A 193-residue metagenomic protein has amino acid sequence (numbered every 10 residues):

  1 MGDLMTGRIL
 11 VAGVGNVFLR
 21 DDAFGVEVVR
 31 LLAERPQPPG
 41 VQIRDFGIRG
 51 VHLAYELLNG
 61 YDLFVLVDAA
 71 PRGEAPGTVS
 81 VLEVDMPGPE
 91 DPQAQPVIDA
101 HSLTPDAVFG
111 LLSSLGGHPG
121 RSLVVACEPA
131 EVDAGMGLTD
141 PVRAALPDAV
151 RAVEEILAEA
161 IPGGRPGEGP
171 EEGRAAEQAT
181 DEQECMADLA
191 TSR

Functional and structural regions predicted by a protein language model:
G2-C127, M136-P147, A152, I156-G167 (+1 more regions): N-terminal catalytic or cofactor-binding beta/alpha core of small enzyme domains
P129-E131: Short, internal active-site loops enriched in acidic
